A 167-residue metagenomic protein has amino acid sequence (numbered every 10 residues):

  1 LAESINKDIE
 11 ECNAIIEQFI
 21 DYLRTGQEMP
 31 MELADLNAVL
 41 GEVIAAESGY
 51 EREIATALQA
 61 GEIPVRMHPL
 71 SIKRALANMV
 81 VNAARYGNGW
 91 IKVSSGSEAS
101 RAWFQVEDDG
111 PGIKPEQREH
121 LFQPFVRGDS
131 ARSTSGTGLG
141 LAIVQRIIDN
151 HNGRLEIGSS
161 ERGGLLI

Functional and structural regions predicted by a protein language model:
T25-M29, P64-M67: Conserved micro-motifs of the catalytic ATP-binding
E53-P64: Conserved catalytic submotifs in the C-terminal HATPase_c
W90-S100: Short beta-strand/loop element within the Bergerat-fold HATPase_c
D108: Acidic ATP/Mg2+-coordinating residue in the GHKL
I113-F125: Short conserved segment of the HATPase_c
G140, V144: Short alpha-helical Gxxx[C/S/T] motif in the catalytic ATP-binding
I148-D149: Detector for a conserved hydrophobic position within an alpha-helical segment of the HATPase_c
